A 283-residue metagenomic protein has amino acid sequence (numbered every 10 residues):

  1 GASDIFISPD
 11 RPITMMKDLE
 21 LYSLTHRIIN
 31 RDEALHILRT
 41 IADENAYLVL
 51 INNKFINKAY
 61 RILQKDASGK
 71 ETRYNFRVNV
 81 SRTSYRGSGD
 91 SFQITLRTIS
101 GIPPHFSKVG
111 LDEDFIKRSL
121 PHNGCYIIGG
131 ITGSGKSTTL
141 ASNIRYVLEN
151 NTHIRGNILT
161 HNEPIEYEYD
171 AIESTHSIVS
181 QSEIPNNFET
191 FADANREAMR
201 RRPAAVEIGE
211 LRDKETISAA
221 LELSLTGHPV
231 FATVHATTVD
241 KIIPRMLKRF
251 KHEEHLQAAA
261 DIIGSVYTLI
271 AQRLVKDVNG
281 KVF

Functional and structural regions predicted by a protein language model:
G1-F283: Short, flexible helix-loop junctions that flank or precede catalytic/ligand sites
